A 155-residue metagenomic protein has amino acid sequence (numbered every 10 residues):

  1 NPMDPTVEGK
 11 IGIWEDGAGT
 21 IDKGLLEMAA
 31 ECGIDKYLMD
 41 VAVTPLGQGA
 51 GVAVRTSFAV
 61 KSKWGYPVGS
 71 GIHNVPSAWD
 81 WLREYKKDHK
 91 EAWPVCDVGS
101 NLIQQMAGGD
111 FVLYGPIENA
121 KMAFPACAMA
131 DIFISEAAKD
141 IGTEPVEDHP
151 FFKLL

Functional and structural regions predicted by a protein language model:
N1-L46: Conserved anion-binding
K10-I11, A42-V43, Y85-K86, E136 (+1 more regions): A short, structure-level motif marking secondary-structure boundaries and short turns
A30, Y37, D131-T143: A signal for specific C-terminal beta-sheet/loop modules enriched in small/flexible residues with GP/PG/PP motifs
A50-F133, G142-L155: Active-site-adjacent loop and "lid" segments of alpha/beta metabolic enzymes
